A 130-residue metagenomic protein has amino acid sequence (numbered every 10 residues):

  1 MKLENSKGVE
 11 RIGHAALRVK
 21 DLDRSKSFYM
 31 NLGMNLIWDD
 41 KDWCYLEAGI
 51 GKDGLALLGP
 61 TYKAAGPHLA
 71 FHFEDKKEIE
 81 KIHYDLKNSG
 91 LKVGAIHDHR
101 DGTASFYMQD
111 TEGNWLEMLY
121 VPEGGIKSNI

Functional and structural regions predicted by a protein language model:
M1-S6, H83-I130: Vicinal oxygen chelate
K2-E4, L55-G59: Short beta-strand/turn micro-motifs at beta-sheet edges
V9, A16-G54: Core segments of cupin and vicinal oxygen chelate
I12-K20, T61-K87, A104-Q109, N114: Vicinal oxygen chelate
L36, H68, S128-I130: A short, polar/proline- and glycine-enriched secondary-structure boundary/capping micro-motif
D42, G59-P60, V121: Residue-level structural signal for beta-strand termini and adjacent loop
G51-A56, A65, G113-L116: Short, charged/polar, Gly/Pro-enriched secondary-structure boundary elements
